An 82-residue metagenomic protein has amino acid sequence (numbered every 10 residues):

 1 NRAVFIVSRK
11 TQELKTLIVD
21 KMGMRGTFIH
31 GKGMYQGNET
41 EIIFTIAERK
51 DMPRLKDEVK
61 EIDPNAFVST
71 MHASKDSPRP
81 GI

Functional and structural regions predicted by a protein language model:
N1-I82: Positively charged, small/polar-rich N-terminal and surface patches that mediate targeting and assembly and bind
